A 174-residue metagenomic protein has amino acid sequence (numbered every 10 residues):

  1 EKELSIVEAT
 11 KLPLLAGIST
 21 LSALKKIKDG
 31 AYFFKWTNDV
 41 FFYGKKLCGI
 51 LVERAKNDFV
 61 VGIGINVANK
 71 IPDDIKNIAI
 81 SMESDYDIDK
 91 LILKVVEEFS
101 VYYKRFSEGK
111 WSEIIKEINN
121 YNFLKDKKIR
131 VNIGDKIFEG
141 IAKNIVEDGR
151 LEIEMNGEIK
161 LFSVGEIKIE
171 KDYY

Functional and structural regions predicted by a protein language model:
E1-E8, L12-A16: DPxDG-like acidic metal-binding loop motif
L14-Y32, F42-Y174: Long, positively charged amphipathic alpha-helical accessory segments at protein N-termini or as interdomain linkers
